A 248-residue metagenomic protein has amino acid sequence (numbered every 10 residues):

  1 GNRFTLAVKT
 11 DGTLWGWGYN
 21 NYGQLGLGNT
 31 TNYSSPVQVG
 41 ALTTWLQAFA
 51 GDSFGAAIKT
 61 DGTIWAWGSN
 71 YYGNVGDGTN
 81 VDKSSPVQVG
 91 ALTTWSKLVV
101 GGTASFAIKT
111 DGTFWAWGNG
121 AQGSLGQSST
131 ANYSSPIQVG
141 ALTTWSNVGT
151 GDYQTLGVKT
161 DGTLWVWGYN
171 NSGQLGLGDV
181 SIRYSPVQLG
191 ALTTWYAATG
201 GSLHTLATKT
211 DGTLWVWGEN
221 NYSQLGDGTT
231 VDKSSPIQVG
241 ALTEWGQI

Functional and structural regions predicted by a protein language model:
N2-R3, G12, D52-S53, G62 (+6 more regions): Short coil/turn segments that connect the beta-strands within blades of beta-propeller domains
F4, W17-S34, W67-S85, W117-S135 (+2 more regions): Short glycine/serine- and acidic-residue-enriched loop/turn motifs that recur at repeat junctions
F4-A7, G16, F54-A57, A66 (+7 more regions): Conserved core positions of repeat-based scaffolds
T10-T13, T44-Q47, T60-T63, T94-K97 (+6 more regions): Tandem repeat domain/solenoid detector
N20, V39-A41, N70, V89-A91 (+5 more regions): Short loop/turn motifs that cap or connect beta-strands within the blades of beta-propeller-type repeat domains
